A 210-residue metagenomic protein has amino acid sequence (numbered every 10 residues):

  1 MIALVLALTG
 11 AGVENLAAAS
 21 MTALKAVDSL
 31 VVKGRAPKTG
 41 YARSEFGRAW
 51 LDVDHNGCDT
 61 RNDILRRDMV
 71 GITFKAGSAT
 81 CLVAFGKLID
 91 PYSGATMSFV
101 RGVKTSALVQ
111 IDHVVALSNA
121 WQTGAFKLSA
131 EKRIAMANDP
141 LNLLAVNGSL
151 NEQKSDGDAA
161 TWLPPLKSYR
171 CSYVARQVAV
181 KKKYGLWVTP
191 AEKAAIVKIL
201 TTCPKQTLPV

Functional and structural regions predicted by a protein language model:
M1-A3: N-terminal export and membrane-targeting signals
V5-A7, V13-C58, P190-A194, T201-V210: N-terminal module-boundary/linker segments of secreted carbohydrate-active enzymes
L6-L8, L30, L82, D90 (+1 more regions): Compositionally biased, low-complexity repeat tracts
N15-A18, S29, G34, Y41 (+7 more regions): Short, flexible coil/linker segments at or flanking structured domains
S20-A23, A84-F85, L143: Compositionally biased, low-hydrophobicity segments enriched in charged and small polar residues
L24, G40, G47, G71 (+3 more regions): A near-ubiquitous, low-amplitude feature marking generic local secondary-structure context
P37-V109, V114-V115: Secreted/periplasmic proteins that engage bacterial cell-wall peptidoglycan
V83, Y92-V210: Domain-level detector of nuclease and nuclease-like folds in predominantly extracellular/periplasmic contexts
